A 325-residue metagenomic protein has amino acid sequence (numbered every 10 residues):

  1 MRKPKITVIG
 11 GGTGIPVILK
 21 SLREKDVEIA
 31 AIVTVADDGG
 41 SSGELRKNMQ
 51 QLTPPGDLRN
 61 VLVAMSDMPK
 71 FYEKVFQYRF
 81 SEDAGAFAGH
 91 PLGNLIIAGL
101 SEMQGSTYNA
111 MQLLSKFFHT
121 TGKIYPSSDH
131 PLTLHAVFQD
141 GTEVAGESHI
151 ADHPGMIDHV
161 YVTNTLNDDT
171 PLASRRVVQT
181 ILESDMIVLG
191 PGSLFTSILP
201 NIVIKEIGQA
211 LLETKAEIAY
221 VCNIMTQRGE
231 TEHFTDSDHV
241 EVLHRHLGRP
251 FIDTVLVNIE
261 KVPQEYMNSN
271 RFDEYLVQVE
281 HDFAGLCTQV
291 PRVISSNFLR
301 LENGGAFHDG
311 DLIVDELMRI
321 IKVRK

Functional and structural regions predicted by a protein language model:
M1-I6, R23, V27-A31, H119 (+5 more regions): Non-transmembrane, aqueous-exposed alpha-helical and coiled segments at domain scale
M1-P55: Gly/lys/ser-thr-rich phosphate-binding loops in alpha/beta enzymes that coordinate phosphoanhydride or phosphate groups
G14-L19, T196-V203: Short glycine/serine/threonine-rich phosphate/pyrophosphate-binding segments that cradle anionic phosphate groups
V27, T214-I218, I252, V290-P291: A short helix->loop->beta-strand "cap" motif at the edges of active sites that frequently abuts
A36-M156, E316-R319, V323: Electropositive, gly/pro-rich neighborhoods at or near active sites that engage anionic ligands
H130-F195: Active-site gating loop/helix substructures
N201-G208, F234-H239: Charged helix-capping and loop-helix junction motifs
H233-K325: C-terminal functional extensions of proteins
